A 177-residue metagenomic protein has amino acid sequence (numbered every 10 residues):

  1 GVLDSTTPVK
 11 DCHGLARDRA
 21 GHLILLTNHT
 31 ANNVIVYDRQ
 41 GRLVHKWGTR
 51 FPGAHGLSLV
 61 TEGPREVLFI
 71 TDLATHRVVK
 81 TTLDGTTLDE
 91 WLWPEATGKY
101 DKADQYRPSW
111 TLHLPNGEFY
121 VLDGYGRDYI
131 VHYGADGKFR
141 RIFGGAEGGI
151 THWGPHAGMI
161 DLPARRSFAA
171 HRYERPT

Functional and structural regions predicted by a protein language model:
G1, V44-T49, L88-E95, R140-G145: Beta-propeller fold detector
S5-A20, R50-E66, A96-E118, G148-F168 (+1 more regions): Beta-rich, blade/repeat-based domains predominating in secreted/periplasmic proteins but also intracellular
H13, A20, I24-T49: Beta-propeller domains
R17, Y37, A74, T81 (+3 more regions): Hydrophobic alpha-helical segments, especially N-terminal targeting/anchoring helices
L25-H29, L68-L73, V121-G124, S167-Y173: Conserved beta-strand positions in repeat-built beta-propeller and related beta-rich domains
N32-V34, H76-V79, D128-I130, R175-T177: Structural signal for beta-propeller blades
Y37-R42, T82-T86, G134-K138: Short loop/turn segments that connect beta-strands within beta-propeller blades
Y106-H132, D136: Aromatic- and glycine-enriched pocket-lining scaffold segments that form the walls of small-molecule binding clefts
